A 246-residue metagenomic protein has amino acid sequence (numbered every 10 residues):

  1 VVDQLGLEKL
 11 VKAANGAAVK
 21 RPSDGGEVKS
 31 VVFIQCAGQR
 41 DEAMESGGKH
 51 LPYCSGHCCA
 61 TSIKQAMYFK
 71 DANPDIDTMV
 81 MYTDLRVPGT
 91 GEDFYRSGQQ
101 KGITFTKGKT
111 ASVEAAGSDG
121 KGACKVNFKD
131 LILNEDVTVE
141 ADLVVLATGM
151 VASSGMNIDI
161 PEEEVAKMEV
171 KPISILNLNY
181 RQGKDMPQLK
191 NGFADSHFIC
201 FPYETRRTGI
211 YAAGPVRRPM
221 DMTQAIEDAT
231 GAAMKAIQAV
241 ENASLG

Functional and structural regions predicted by a protein language model:
V1-G246: Residues forming the flavin
